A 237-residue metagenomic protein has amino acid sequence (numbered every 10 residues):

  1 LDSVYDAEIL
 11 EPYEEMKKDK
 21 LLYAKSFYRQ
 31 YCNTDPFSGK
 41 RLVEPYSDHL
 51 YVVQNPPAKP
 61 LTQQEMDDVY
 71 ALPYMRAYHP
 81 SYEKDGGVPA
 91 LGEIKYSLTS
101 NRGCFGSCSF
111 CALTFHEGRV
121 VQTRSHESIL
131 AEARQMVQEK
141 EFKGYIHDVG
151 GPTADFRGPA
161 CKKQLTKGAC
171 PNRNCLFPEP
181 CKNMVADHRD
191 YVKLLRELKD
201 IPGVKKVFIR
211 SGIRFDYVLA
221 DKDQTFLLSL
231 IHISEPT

Functional and structural regions predicted by a protein language model:
L1-I94: Flexible, acidic/Gly-rich N-terminal and inter-domain linker regions that tether and position cofactor-handling modules
L50-V52, P80-E83, E93-L98, S109-V120 (+2 more regions): Glycine- and acidic
V52-P56, T62-Q64, A77-P80, S107-F110 (+3 more regions): Short helix/loop capping segments that flank catalytic or ligand/cofactor-binding pockets
Y78-K95, R210-S229: Flexible, glycine/threonine-enriched loop-and-boundary segments that flank and lead into catalytic domains of large
E83-A112, L130, K143-Y145, S234: N-terminal pre-triad scaffold of radical SAM enzymes
Y96-C108, Y191-D200, L227-L230: Structured alpha-helical segments in the cores of large, soluble enzyme domains
F115-K222, S234: Core AdoMet radical
S229-T237: Residue-level detector of conserved catalytic or cofactor/ligand-binding positions in enzyme active sites
